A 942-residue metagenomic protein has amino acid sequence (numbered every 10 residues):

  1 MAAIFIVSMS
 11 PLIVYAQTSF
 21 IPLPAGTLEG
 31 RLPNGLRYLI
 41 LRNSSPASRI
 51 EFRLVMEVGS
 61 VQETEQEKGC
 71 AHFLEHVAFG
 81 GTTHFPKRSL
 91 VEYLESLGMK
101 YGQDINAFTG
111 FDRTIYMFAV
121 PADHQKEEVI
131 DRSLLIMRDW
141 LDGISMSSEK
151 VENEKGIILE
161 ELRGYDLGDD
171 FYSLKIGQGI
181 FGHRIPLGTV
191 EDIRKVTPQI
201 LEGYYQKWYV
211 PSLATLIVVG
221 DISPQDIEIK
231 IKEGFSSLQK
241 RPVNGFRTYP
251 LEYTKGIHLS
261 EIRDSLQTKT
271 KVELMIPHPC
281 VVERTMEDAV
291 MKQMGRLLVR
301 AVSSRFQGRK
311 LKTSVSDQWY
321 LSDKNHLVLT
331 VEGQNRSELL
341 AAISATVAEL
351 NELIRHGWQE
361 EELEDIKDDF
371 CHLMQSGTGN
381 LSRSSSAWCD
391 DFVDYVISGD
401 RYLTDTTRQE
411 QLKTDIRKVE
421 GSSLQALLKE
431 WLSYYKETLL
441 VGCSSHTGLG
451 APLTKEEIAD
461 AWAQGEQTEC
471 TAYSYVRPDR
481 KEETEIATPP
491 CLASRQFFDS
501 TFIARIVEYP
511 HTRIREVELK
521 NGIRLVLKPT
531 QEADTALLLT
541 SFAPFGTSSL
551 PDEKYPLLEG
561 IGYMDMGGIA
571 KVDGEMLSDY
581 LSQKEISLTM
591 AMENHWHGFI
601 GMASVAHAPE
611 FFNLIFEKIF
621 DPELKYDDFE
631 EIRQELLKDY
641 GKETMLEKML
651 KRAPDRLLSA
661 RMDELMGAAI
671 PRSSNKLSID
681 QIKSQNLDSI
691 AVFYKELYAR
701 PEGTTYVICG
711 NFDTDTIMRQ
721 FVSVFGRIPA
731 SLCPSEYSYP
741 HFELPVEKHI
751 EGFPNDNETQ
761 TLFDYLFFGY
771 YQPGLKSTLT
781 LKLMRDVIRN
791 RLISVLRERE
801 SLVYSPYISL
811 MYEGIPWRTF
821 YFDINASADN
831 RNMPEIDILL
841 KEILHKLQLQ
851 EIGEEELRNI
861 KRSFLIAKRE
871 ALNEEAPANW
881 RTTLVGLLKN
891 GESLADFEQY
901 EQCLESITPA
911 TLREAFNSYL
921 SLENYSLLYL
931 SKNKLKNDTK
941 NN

Functional and structural regions predicted by a protein language model:
M1-P11: Bacterial N-terminal signal peptides
I13-I40, S223-S265, K269-P277, R284 (+14 more regions): Proteolytic maturation boundary segments
P46-E63, C70-A71, R88-D139, L167-E191 (+13 more regions): M16 family metallopeptidases and their MPP-like homologs
K68-H76, G80, R300, Y555-Y563 (+1 more regions): Active-site recognition of the HExxH zinc-binding catalytic motif
V77-S89: Metal-associated gating/positioning segment near the N- to mid-region
Y93, G143-V151, V419-S423, L427 (+2 more regions): Peptidyl-prolyl cis-trans isomerase
G143, I200-E233, K436-E437, E643-T644 (+4 more regions): Non-catalytic, conformational "gating/processing" segments within enzyme and secreted inhibitor domains
K150, K155-I176, F181-I200, Y204-L213 (+5 more regions): Hydrophobic, small-residue-rich alpha-helical packing segments that form membrane-like cores
